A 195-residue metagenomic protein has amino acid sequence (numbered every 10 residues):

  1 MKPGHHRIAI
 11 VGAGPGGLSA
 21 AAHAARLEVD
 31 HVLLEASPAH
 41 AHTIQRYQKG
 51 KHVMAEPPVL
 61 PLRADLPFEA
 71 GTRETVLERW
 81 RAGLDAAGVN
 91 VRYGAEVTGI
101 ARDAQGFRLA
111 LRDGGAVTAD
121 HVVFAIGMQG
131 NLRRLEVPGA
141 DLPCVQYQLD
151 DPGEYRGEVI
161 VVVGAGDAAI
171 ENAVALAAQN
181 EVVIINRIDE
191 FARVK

Functional and structural regions predicted by a protein language model:
M1-A36, H40, Q148-A192: Rossmann-like dinucleotide/flavin-binding elements
M1-V11, R26, A39, R46 (+1 more regions): FAD-binding core/adjacent interface of flavoenzyme oxidoreductases
E35, V59-L60, Q129: Active-site/binding-pocket entry motifs
H42-A116, F191-K195: N-terminal Rossmann-like dinucleotide/flavin-binding domain of flavoprotein oxidoreductases that bind FAD/FMN
K49-G50, A140, A178-Q179: A short linear boundary/processing microfeature
F68-E69, P138-A140, I160-V162, D189: Short, flexible loop segments at the rims of nucleotide/cofactor-binding pockets, characterized by
